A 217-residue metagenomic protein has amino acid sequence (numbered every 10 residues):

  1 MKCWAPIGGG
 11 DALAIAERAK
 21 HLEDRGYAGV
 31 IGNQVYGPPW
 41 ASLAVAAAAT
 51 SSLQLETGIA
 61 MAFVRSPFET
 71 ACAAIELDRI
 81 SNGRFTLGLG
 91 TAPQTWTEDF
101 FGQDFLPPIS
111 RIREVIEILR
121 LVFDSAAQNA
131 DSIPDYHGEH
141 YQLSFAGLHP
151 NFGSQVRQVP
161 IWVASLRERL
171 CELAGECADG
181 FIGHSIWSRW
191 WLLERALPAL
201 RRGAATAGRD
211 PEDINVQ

Functional and structural regions predicted by a protein language model:
M1-Q217: Active-site-adjacent structural elements that line small-molecule/cofactor binding pockets in enzymes
